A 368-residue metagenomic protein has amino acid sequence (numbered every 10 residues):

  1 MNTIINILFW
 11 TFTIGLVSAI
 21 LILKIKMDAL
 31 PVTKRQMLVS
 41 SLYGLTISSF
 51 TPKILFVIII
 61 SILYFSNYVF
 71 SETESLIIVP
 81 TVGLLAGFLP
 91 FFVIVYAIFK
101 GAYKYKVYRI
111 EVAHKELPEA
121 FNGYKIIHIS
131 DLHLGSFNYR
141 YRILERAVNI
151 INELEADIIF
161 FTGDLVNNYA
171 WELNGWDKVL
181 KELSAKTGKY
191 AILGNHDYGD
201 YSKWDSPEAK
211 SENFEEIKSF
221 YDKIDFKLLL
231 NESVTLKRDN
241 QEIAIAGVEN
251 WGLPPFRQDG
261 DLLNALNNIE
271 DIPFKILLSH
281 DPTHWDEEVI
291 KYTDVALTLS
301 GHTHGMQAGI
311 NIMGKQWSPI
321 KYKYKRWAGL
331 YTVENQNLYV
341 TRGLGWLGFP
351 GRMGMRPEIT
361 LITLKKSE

Functional and structural regions predicted by a protein language model:
M1-Y103: Non-catalytic terminal accessory segments
A29, Q36, G87, F92-I94 (+7 more regions): Short, well-ordered helical secondary-structure segments
M37-S40, N67, V112, N149 (+1 more regions): Short amphipathic alpha-helical coupling elements at transmembrane boundaries
F70, E74, K106-V112, D131: Low-complexity, intrinsically disordered or weakly predicted helical/coil tracts enriched in serine/threonine
F91-E116, S136-N138, R142: Hydrophobic alpha-helical transmembrane segments in integral membrane proteins
P118-E368: Soluble catalytic domains of enzymes that build or remodel membrane lipids, polysaccharides, and related
